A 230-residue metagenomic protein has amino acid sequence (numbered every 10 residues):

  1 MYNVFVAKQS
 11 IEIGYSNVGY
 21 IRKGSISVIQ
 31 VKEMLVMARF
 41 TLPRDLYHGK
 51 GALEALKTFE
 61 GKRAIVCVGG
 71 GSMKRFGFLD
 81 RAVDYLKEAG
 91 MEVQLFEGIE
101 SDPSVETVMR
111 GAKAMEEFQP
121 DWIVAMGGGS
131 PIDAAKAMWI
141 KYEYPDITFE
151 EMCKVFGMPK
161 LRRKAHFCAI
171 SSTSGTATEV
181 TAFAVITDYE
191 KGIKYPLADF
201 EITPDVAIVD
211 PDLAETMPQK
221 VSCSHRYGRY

Functional and structural regions predicted by a protein language model:
V4-V6, V18-I21: Short hydrophobic alpha-helical segments enriched in small aliphatic residues
Q9-S10: Cationic, low-complexity basic patches in intrinsically disordered or flexible, solvent-exposed regions
I26-W122: ATP/NTP phosphate-donor binding region
A112, P131-Y144, V180-T181: Short Gly/Thr/Asp-enriched flexible loops that form oxyanion-binding sites at enzyme active sites
P120-K136, S172-E179: Glycine/serine-rich anion-binding loops at beta->alpha junctions that coordinate negatively charged ligand groups
Y144-Y230: A glycine/threonine-rich phosphate-anchoring loop and its flanking beta-alpha core in nucleotide/phosphate-binding
